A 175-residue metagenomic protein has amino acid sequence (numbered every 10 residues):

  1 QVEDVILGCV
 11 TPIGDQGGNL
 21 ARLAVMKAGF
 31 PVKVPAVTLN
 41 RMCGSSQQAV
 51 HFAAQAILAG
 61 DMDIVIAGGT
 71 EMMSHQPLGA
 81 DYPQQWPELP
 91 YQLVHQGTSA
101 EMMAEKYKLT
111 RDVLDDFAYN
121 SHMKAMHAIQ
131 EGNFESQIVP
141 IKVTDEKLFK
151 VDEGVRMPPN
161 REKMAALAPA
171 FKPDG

Functional and structural regions predicted by a protein language model:
Q1-G8, P35-N40, V65-T70, V113-N120 (+1 more regions): Beta-strand segments within the central parallel beta-sheet cores of soluble alpha/beta enzyme folds
V5-M62, Y91-T98, P158-G175: Conserved catalytic cysteine-centered active-site region of acyl-thioester-dependent Claisen-condensing enzymes
I13, M72-S74, A125: Glycine-rich nucleotide phosphate-binding loop and flanking beta-alpha elements of Rossmann-like dinucleotide-binding
G17-G18, Q76-L78, V151-E153: Short, well-ordered secondary-structure micro-motifs
R22, E101, M126: Short glycine-/small-residue-rich flexible loop motifs, especially phosphate/cofactor-binding loops
R41-T70, A104-N133: Active-site-proximal alpha-helical scaffold in enzymes
L58-Y107: Flexible glycine-/small-residue-enriched beta->alpha junction loops that bind anionic phosphate/pyrophosphate groups
V113-G175: N-terminal extracellular/periplasmic Venus flytrap/periplasmic-binding protein-like
